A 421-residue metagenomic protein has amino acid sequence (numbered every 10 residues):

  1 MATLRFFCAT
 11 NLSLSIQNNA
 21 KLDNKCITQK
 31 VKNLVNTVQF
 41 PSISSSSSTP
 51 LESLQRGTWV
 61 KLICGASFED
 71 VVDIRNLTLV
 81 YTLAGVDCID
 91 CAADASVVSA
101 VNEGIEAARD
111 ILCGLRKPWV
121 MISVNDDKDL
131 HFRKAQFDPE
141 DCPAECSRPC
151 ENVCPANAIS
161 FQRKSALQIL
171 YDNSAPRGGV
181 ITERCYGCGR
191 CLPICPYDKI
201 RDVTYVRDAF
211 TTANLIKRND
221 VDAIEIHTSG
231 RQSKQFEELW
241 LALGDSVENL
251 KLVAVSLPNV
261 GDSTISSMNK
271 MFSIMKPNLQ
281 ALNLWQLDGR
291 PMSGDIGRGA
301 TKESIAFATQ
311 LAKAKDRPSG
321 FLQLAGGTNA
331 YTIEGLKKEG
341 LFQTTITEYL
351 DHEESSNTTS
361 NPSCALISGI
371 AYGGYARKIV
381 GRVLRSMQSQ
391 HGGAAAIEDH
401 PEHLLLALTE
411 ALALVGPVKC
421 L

Functional and structural regions predicted by a protein language model:
M1-T37: N-terminal chloroplast transit peptides
N24-P41, L51, S356-P362, S368-L421: Extended, intrinsically disordered, low-complexity segments
R56-D73, N125-E145, S174-E183, P196-F210: Active-site mouth loops of central-metabolism enzymes
D73-R75, D87, A93, G189 (+4 more regions): Conserved mixed alpha/beta catalytic, RNA-binding, or beta-rich assembly cores of soluble enzyme, regulatory
Y81, I89, V101, I224: Conserved, mostly hydrophobic/aromatic
T82, P143, P155, I216-K217: Non-catalytic positions within long, well-ordered alpha-helices that form the structural scaffold/packing of enzyme
L112-D138, L167-Q168: Glycine-rich, aromatic-flanked loop segments that form ligand/cofactor-binding clefts across common enzyme folds
S147-N173, G178-V180, Y186-V206: Iron-sulfur cluster-binding cysteine motifs and their immediate structural context in ferredoxin-like electron-transfer
